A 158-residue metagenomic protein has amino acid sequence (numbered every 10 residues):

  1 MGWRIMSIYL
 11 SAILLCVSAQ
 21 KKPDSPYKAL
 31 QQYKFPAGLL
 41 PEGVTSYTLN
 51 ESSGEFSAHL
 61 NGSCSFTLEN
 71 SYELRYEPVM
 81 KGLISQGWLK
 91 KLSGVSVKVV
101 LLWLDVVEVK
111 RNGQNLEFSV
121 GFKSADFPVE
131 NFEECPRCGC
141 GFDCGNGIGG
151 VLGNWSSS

Functional and structural regions predicted by a protein language model:
G2, L10-K28: N-terminal signal peptide
Y9-S11, C16, C64, C135-C140 (+1 more regions): Generic recognition of cysteine residues
P23-S63: N-terminal secretory signal peptides
S63, N70-P78: Short Gly/aromatic-enriched secondary-structure transition segments
S63-F66, S124-A125: Short, surface-exposed beta-strand-loop junctions and turns on beta-sheet-rich folds
Y76-S158: Helix-rich interaction surfaces within compact, conserved domain-sized segments that mediate assembly or partner
